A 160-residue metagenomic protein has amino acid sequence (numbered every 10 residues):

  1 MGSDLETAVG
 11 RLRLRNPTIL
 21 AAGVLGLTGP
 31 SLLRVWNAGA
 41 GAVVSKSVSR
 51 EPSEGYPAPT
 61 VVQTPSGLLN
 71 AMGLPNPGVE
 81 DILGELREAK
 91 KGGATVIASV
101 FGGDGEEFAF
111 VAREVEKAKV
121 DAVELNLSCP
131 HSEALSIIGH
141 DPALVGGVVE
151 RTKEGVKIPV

Functional and structural regions predicted by a protein language model:
M1-V160: Flavin-dependent oxidoreductase catalytic cores
